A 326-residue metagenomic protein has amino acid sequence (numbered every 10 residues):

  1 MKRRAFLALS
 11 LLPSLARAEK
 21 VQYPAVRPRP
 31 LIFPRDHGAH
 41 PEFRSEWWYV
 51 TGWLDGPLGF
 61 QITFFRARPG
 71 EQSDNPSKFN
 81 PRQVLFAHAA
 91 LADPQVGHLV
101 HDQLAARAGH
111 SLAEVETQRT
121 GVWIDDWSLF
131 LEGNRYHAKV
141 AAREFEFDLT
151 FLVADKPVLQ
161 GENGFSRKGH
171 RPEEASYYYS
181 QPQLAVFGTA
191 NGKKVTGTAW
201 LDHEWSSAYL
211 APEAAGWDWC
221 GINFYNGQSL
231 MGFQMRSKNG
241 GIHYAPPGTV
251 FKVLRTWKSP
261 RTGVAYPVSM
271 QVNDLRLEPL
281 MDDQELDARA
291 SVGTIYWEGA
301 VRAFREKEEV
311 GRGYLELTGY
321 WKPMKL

Functional and structural regions predicted by a protein language model:
A5-E19: N-terminal export signals
E19-L326: Structured soluble/peripheral alpha/beta segments that form catalytic or ligand/cofactor-binding pockets
